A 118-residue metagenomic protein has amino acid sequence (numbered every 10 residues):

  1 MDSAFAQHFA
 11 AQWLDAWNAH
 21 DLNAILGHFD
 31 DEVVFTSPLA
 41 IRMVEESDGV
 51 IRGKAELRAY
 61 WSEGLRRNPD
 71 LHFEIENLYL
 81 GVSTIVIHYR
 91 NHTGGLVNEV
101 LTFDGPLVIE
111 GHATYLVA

Functional and structural regions predicted by a protein language model:
M1-G27, D31: Short, low-complexity N-terminal intrinsically disordered segments enriched in polar/charged residues
S3-F5, T36, A40, L80: Generic signal for short, ordered secondary-structure residues within or immediately flanking folded domains
F5-A16, D48-R52, N98, G111: Short charge-dense sequence patches
A6, L22, K54-R58, G94: A structural signal for well-ordered alpha-helical scaffolds and beta->alpha junctions
W13, I25-L26, V33, L57 (+3 more regions): Hydrophobic pocket/interface hotspot
D30-E76: A solvent-exposed, acidic/Ser-Thr-rich amphipathic alpha-helical stretch
G64-A118: A beta-strand edge to alpha-helix "cap/lid" segment located at domain peripheries
